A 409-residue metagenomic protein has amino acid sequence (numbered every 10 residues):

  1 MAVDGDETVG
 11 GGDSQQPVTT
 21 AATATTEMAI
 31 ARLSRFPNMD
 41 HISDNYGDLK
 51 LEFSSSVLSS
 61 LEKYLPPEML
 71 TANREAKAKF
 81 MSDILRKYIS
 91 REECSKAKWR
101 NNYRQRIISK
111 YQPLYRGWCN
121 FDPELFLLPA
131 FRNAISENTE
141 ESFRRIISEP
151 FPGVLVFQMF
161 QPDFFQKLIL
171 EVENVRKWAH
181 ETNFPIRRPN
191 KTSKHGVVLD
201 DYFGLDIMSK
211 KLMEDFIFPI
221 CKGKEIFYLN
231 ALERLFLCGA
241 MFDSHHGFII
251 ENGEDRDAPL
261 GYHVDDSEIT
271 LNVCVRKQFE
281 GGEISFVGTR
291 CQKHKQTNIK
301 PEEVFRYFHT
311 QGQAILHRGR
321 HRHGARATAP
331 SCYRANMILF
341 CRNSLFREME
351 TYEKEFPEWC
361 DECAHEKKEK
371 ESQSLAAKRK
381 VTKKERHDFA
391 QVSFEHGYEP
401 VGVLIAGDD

Functional and structural regions predicted by a protein language model:
M1-L155, W359-K370, A376-D409: Fe(II)/2-oxoglutarate
A2-E7, D13-Q15, A31, I226-F227 (+2 more regions): Catalytic core of non-heme Fe(II) oxygenases with the double-stranded beta-helix
T8, L114, C119, P123-M241 (+1 more regions): Non-heme Fe(II)/2-oxoglutarate
T26, M39, S54, L58 (+12 more regions): Generic preference for well-ordered alpha-helical elements
H41, Y88, Y111, H180 (+9 more regions): Histidine (H) residue identity feature
V197-K210, D255-Y262, K367-S372: Short, charged low-complexity intrinsically disordered segments located at boundaries of structured domains
K211, D215-F216, I220, K224 (+4 more regions): A broadly tuned preference for mixed-charge, low-complexity surface segments
